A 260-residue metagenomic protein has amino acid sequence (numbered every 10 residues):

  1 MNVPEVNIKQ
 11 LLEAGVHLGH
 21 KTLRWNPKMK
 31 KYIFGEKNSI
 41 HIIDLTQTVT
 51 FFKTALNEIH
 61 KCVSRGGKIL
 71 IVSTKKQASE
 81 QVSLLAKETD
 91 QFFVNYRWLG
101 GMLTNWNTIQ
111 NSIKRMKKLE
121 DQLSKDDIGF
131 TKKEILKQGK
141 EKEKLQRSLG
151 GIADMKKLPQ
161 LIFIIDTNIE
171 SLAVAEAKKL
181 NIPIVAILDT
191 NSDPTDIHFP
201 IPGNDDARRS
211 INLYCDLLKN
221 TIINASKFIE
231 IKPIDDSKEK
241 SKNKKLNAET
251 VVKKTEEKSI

Functional and structural regions predicted by a protein language model:
M1-K9, I223-I260: Intrinsically disordered, compositionally biased charged tails
N2-P233: Ribosome large-subunit tunnel/peptidyl-transferase-proximal elements
